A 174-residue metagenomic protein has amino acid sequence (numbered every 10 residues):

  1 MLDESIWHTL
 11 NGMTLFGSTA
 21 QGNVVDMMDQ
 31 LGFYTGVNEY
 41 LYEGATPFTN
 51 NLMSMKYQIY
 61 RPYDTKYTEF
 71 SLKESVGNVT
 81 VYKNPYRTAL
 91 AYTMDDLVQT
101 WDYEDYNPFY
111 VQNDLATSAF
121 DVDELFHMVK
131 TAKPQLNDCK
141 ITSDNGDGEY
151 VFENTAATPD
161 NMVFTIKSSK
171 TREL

Functional and structural regions predicted by a protein language model:
M1-L174: Soluble catalytic regions of membrane-associated enzymes that act on cell-envelope and secretory-pathway components
